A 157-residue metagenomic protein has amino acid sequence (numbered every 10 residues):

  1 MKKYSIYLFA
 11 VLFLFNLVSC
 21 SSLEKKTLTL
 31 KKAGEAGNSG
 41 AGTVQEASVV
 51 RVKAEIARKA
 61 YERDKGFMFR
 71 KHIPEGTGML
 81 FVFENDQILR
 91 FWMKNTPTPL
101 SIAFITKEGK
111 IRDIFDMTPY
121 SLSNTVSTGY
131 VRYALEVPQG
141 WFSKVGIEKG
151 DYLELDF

Functional and structural regions predicted by a protein language model:
M1-L8: Bacterial N-terminal signal peptides that target proteins for export
F9-N16: Bacterial N-terminal signal peptides
C20-F157: Compact, glycine-rich, soluble single-domain proteins
